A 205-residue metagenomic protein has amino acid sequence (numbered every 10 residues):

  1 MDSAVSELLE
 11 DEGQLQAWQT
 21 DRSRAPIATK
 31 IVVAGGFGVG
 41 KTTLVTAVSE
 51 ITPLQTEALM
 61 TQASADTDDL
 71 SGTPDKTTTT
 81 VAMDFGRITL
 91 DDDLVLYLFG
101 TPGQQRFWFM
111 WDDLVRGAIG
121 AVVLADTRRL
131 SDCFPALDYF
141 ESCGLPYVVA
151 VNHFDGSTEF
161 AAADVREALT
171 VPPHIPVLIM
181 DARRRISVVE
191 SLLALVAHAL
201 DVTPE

Functional and structural regions predicted by a protein language model:
D2-T73, T77-T79, G86-Y97: Conserved G1/Walker A P-loop phosphate-binding module
R87, R106, V188-L192: Flexible phosphate-sensing "switch/lid" loops adjacent to ATP/NTP-binding sites across phosphate-transfer
L98-T101, A121-D126, V149-H153, I179-D181: Conserved beta-strand segments of the P-loop GTPase G domain that flank and frequently precede/overlap
Q104-R129, D138-C143: Inter-motif core of Ras-like GTPase G domains
D132-F134: Active-site-adjacent beta->alpha loops and helix N-cap segments on the catalytic face of soluble alpha/beta enzymes
A136-Y139, D164-V165: A general structural detector for well-ordered alpha-helical segments in enzyme core domains, enriched
C143-Y147, H174: A short helix->loop->beta-strand "cap" motif at the edges of active sites that frequently abuts
D155-E205: Canonical P-loop GTPase G-domain recognition
